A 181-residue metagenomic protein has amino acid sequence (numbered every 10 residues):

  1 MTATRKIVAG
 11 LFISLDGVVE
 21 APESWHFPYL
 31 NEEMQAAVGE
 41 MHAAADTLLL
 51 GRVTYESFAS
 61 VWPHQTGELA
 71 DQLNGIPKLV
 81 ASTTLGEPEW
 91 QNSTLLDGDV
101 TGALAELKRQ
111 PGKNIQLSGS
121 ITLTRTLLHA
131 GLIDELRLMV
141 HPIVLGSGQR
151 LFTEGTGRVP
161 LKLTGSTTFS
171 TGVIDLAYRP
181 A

Functional and structural regions predicted by a protein language model:
T2-L132, P142-A181: Portal/gating segments that form or line small-molecule/metal binding sites
E135: Periplasmic plug
